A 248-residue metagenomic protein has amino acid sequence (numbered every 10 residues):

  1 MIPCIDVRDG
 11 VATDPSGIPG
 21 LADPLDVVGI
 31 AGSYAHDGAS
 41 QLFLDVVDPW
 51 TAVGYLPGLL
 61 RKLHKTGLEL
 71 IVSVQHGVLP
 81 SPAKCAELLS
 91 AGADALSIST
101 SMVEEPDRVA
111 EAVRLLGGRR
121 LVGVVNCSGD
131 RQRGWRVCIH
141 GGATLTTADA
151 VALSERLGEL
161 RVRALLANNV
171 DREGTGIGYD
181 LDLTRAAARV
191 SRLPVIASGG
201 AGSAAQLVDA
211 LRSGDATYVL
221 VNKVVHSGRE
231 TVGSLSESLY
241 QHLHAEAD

Functional and structural regions predicted by a protein language model:
M1-V7, L42-L44, L70-H76, L96-I98 (+4 more regions): Hydrophobic faces of well-ordered beta-strands that scaffold small-molecule active sites in alpha/beta enzyme cores
D6, Y34, L42, L88 (+5 more regions): Conserved, mostly hydrophobic/aromatic
V7-G17, L89-R172: Conserved anion-binding
A12, A39-L59, T100, L166-I177: Glycine-rich, proline-tolerant flexible connector loops at the mouths of alpha/beta enzymes
A22-A35, P80-E87, T144-R156, A204-L207: Short, acidic/polar
D23-P24, G54-R61, T144-V151, I177-A186: Charged helix-capping and loop-helix junction motifs
T66-L96, D107, D182-V219: Catalytic cores of alpha/beta
R108-L116, L207-D248: C-terminal helical cap(s) of enzyme catalytic domains, especially alpha/beta-barrels
